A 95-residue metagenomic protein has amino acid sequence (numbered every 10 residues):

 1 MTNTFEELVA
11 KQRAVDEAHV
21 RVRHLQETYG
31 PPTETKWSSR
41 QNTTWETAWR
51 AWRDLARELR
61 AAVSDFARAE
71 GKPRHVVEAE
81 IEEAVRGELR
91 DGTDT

Functional and structural regions predicted by a protein language model:
M1-P31, Q41-T47: Short, charge/polar-rich alpha-helical segments
A18, L25, P32, S39 (+2 more regions): Hydrophobic stripe of amphipathic alpha-helices that form coiled-coil interfaces
T35, S39-T43, L55-A56: Alpha-helical interaction segments
E46-T95: Extended, charge-rich alpha-helical segments
